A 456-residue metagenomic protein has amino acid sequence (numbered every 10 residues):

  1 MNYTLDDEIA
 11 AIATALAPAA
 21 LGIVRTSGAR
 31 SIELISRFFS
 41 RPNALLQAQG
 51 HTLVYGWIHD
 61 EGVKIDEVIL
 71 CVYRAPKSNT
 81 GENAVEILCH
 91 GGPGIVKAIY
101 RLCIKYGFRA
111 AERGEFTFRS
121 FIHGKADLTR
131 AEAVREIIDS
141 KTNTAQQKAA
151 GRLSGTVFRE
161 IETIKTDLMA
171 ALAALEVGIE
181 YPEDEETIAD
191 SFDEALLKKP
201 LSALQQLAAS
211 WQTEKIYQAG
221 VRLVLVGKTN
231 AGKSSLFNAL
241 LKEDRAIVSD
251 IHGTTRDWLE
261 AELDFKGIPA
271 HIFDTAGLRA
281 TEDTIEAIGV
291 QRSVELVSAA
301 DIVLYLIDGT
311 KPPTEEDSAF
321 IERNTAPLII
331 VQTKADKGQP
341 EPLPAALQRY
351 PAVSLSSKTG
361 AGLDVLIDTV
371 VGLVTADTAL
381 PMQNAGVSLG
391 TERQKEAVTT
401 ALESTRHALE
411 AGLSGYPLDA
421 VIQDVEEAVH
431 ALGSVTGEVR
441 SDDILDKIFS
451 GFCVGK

Functional and structural regions predicted by a protein language model:
M1-Q147, G151, G155, I329: A glycine-rich (often HGG/GG-containing) alpha/beta subdomain
N2-L16, G56, N143-D264, T281-D283 (+1 more regions): C-terminal-of-GTPase-core extension/linker across diverse P-loop GTPases
L16, V63, K77-N79, Y217 (+4 more regions): Conserved catalytic network of the ASCE P-loop NTPase/AAA+ motor domain
V54-D66, L70-R74, G253-T281, A299-I302: Switch I (G2) and immediately adjacent beta-strands of P-loop GTPase domains
R109, P269-H271, P351: Conserved beta-strand segments of alpha/beta enzyme cores
L241, A276-G277, D301, D308-G309 (+1 more regions): Short glycine-/small-residue-rich Rossmann-like dinucleotide-binding loops
I272, L306, V331: Generic enzyme active-site microenvironment
E286-T310: Inter-motif core of Ras-like GTPase G domains
